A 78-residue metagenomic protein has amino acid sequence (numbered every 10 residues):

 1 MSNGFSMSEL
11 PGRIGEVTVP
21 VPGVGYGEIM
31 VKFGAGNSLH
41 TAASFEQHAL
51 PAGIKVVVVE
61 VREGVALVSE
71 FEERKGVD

Functional and structural regions predicted by a protein language model:
S2-D78: Terminal membrane-proximal soluble interaction domains of membrane-associated proteins
